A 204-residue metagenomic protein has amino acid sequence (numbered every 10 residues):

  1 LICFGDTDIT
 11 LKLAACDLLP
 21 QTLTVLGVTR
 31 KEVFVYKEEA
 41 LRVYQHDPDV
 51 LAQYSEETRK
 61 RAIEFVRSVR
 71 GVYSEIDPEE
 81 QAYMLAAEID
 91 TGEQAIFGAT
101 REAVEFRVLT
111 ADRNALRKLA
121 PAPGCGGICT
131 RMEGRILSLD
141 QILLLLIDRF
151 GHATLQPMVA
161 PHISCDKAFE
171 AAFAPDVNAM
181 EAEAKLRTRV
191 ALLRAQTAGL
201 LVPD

Functional and structural regions predicted by a protein language model:
L1-F106, R113-D204: Active-site-proximal, substrate-binding regions of enzyme catalytic domains and RNA-binding/basic surfaces
